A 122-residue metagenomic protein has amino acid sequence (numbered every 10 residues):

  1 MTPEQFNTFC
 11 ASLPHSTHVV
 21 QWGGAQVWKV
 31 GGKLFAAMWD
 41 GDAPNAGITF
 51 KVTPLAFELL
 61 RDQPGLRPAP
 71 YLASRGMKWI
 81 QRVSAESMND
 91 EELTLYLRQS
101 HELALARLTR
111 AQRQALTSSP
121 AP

Functional and structural regions predicted by a protein language model:
M1-P122: Charge-dense, helix-prone N-terminal extensions
